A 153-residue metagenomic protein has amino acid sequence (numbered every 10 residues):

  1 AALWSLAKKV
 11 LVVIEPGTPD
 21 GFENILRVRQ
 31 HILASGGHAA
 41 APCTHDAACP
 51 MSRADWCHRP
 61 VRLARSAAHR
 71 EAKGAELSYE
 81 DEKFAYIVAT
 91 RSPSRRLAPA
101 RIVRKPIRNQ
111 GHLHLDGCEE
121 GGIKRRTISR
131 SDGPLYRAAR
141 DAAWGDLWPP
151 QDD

Functional and structural regions predicted by a protein language model:
A1, E15-F22, A75: Short, charged/polar micro-motifs that form catalytic or ligand-binding hotspots
A1-V13, R27-A34: A short glycine-rich, Lys/Arg-flanked "PGG" loop and its adjoining helix->strand segment in the class I
L3, A39, I87-A89: Generic structural hydrophobic/aromatic packing signal, biased to beta-strands
L6-D20, H38-P42: Conserved beta-strand signature within the Rossmann-like core of class I S-adenosyl-L-methionine
P19, A47, S94: Surface-exposed, flexible loop/turn segments at secondary-structure boundaries
G21, I25-L26, E82: Active-site-proximal structural scaffolding
N24-A48, R53-R65: Conserved Class I S-adenosyl-L-methionine
L63-D153: C-terminal lobe and adjacent flexible extensions of AdoMet/dcAdoMet transferase-like proteins
